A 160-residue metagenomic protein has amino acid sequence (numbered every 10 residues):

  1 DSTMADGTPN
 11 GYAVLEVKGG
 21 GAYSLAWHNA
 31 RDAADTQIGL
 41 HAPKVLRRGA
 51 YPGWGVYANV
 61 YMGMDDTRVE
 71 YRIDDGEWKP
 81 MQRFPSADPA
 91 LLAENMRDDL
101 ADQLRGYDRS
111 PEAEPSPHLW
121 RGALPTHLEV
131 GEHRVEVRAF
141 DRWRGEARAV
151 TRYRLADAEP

Functional and structural regions predicted by a protein language model:
D1-E70, A123-H127, R134-R154: Binuclear metal-dependent phosphoesterase catalytic core
G55-N59, D75, S86: Short loop/turn and low-complexity linker motifs enriched in small/turn-promoting residues
R72-K79: Change "in extracellular beta-sheet-rich domains … of secreted and cell-surface proteins" to "in beta-sheet-rich domains
M81-R83: Disulfide-rich extracellular domains of secreted proteins
D88-A123: Aromatic sugar-binding surface patches on proteins that engage polysaccharides or sugar-phosphate polymers
A156-P160: Extracellular interdomain linker/stem segments of modular secreted and single-pass surface proteins
